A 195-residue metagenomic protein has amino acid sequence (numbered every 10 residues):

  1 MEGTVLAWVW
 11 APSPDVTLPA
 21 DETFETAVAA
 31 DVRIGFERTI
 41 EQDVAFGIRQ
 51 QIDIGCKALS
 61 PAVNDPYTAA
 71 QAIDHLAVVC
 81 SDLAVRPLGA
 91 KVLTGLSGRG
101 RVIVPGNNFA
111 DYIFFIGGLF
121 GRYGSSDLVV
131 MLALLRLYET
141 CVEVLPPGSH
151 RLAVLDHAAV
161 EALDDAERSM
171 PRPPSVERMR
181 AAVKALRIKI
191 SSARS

Functional and structural regions predicted by a protein language model:
T4-L6, W10-S195: Short basic (Lys/Arg) and small-residue
